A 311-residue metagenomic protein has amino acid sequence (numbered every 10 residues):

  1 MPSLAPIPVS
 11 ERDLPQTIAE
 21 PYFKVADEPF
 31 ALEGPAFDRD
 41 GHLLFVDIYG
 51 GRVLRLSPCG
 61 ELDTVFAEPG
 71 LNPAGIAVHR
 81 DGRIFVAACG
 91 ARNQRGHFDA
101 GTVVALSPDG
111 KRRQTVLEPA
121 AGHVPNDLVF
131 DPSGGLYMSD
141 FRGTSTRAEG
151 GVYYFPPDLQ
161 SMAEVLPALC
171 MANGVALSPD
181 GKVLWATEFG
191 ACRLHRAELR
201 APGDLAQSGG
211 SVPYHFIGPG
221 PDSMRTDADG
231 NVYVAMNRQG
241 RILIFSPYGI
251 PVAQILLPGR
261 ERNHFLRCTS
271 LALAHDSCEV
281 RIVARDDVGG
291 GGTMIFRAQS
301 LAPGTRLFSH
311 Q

Functional and structural regions predicted by a protein language model:
P2-F30, G60, S208-G210, F308-Q311: A short helix->beta-strand "capping" segment at the edge of beta-propeller domains
I18-V25, E61-F66, R112-P119, Q160-P167 (+2 more regions): A short beta-strand motif characteristic of beta-propeller blades
V25-D40, P69-R95, A100-T102, P119-L136 (+4 more regions): Beta-rich, blade/repeat-based domains predominating in secreted/periplasmic proteins but also intracellular
D40, L44-E68: Beta-propeller domains
I48-Y49, A91-G101, G143-G150, F189-C192 (+2 more regions): Short, solvent-exposed loop/turn segments at conserved positions within beta-propeller repeat blades
S57-E61, S107-K111, F155-Q160, E198-P202 (+2 more regions): Short loop/turn segments that connect beta-strands within beta-propeller blades
C192-R193, Y214-I250: Loop/turn-rich, solvent-exposed surfaces of beta-rich toroidal or solenoidal domains
T269-Q311: Blade-level signature of beta-propeller repeat domains, shared across WD40, Kelch, NHL, RCC1 and BNR/Asp-box propellers
